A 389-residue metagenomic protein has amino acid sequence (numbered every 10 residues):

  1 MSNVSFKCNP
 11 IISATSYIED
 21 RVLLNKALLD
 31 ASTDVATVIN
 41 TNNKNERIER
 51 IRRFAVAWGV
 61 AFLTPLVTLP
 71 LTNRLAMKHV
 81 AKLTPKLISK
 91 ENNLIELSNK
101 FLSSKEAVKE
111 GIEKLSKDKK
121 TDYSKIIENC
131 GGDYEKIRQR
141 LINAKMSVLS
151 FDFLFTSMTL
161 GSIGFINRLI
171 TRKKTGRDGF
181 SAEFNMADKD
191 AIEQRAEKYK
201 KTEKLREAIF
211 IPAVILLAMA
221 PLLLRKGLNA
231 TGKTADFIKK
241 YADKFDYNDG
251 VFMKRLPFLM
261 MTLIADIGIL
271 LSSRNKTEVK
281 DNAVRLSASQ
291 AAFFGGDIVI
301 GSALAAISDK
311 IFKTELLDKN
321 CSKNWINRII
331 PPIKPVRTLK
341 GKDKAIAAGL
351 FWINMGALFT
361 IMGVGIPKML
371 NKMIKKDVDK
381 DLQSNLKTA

Functional and structural regions predicted by a protein language model:
M1-A389: Glycine-rich, hydrophobic membrane-spanning regions of integral membrane proteins that mediate transport
